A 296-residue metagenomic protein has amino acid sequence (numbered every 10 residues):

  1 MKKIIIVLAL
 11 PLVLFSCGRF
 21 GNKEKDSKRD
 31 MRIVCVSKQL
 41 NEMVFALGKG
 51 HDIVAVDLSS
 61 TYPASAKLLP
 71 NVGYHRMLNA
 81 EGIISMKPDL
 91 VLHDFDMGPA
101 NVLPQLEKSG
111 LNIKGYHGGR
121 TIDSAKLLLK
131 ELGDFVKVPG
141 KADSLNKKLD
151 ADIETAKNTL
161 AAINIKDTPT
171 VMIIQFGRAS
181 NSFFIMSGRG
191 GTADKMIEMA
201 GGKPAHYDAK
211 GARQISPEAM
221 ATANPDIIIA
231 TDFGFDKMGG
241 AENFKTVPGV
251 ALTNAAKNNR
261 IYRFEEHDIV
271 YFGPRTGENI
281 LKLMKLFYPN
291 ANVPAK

Functional and structural regions predicted by a protein language model:
M1-I4: Positively charged n-region of N-terminal signal peptides that target proteins for export
L14-S16: C-terminal motif of bacterial Sec signal peptides marking the signal peptidase cleavage site
G18-G21: Bacterial signal peptide processing site
D26, R32-V44, K141-A200: Basic- and aromatic-lined ligand-binding clefts that recognize polyanionic substrates
M31-R32, S124-K130, D134, D143 (+1 more regions): Structured C-terminal subdomain patch of bacterial secreted/periplasmic proteins
R32-M86, L90-M97, V102: A short, structured surface patch at a secondary-structure boundary
D57, S187-A212, D232, R263: His/Asp/Glu-enriched short active-site or ligand-binding loop at hydrolase and phosphoryl-transfer sites
M77-H93, L111, S216-F233: Proline-aspartate-enriched helix->loop->beta-strand connector
